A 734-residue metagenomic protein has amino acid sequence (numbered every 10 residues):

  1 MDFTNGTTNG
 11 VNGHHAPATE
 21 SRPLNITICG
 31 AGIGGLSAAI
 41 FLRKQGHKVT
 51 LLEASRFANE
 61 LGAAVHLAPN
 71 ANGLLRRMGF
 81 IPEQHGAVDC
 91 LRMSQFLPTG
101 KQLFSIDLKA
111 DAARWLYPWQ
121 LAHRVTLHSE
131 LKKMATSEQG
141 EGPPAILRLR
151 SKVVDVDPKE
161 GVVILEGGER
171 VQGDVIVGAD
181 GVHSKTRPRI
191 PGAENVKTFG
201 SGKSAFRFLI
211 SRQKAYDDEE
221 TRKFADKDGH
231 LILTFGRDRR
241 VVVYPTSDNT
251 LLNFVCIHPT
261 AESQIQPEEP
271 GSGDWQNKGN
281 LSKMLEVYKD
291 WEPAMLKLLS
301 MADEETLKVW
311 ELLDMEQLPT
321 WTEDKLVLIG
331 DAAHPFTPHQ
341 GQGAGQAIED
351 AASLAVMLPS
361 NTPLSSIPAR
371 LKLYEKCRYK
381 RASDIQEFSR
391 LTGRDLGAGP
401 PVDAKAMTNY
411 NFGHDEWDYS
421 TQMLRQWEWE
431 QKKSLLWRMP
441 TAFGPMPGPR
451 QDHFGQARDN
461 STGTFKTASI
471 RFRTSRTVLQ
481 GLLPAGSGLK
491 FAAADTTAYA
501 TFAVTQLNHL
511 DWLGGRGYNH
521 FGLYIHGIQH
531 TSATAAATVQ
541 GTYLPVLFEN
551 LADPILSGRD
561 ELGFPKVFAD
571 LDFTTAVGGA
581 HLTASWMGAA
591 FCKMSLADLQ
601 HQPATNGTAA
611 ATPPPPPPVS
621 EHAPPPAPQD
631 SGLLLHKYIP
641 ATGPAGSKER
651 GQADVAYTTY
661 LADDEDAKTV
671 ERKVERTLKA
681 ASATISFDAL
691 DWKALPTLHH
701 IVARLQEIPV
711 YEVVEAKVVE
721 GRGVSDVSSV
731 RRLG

Functional and structural regions predicted by a protein language model:
D2-L24, G100, V356-L436: C-terminal helical "tail/cap" subdomain of flavin- and related membrane-associated enzymes
N25, K48, L251: Residues at the starts of beta-strands that form the adenosine-phosphate
I28-S55, V177-G178, F206, V243 (+3 more regions): Conserved mid-domain beta->alpha element of the FAD-binding
G62-M134, L396: Active-site-adjacent segment of FAD-dependent monooxygenases/related oxidoreductases
Q102, P118, S129-K297, M301: Conserved FAD-binding catalytic core of PHBH/FMO-like flavoproteins
G161, S434-Y518, K673, L678-A680 (+5 more regions): N-terminal domain-onset segments
L435-R450, S557-G734: Interaction-surface and assembly-scaffold signal
V478-P565: Short N-terminal edge-element motif at the start of the domain
